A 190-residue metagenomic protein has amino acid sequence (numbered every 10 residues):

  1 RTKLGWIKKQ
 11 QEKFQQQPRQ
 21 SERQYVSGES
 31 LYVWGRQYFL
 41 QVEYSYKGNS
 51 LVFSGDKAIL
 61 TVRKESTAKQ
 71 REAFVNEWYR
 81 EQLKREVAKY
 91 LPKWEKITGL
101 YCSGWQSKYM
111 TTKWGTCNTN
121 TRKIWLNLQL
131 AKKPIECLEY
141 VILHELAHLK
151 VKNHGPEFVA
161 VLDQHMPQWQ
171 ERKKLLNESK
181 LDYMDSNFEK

Functional and structural regions predicted by a protein language model:
R1-Y140, L149-K190: Active-site-proximal or metal-binding-adjacent scaffold patches in catalytic folds
E145: Walker B catalytic acidic pair
